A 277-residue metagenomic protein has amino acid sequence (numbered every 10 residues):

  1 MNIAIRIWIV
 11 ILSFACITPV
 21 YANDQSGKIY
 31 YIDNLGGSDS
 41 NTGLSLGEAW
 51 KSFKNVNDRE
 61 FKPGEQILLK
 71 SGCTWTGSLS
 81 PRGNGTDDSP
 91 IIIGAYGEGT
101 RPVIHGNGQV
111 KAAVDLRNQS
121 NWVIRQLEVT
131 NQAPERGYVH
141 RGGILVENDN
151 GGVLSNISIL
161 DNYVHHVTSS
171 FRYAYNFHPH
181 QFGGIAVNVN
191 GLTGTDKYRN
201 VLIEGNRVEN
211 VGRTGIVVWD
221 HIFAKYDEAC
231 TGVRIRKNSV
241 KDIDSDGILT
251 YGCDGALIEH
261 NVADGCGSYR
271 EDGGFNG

Functional and structural regions predicted by a protein language model:
M1-W8: Bacterial N-terminal signal peptides that target proteins for export
W8-C16: Bacterial N-terminal signal peptides
V20-D24: Boundary at the C-terminal end of the N-terminal hydrophobic targeting segment
K28, N34-K70, T74-T76, S80 (+1 more regions): Acidic Gly/Asp/Thr-rich repetitive segments characteristic of extracellular carbohydrate-active and adhesion proteins
L35, K70-G72, S78, N84 (+10 more regions): Beta-strand repeat scaffolds of extracellular/surface proteins
L68-K70, T76, R82-Y138, H166-P179: Right-handed parallel beta-helix/beta-spiral solenoid domain characteristic of secreted/periplasmic
S80, N107-D115, G137-N150, R172-Y198 (+3 more regions): Extracellular beta-strand/beta-solenoid scaffold signature
P90, G94-G99, S120-N131, V153-S170 (+5 more regions): Right-handed parallel beta-helix
